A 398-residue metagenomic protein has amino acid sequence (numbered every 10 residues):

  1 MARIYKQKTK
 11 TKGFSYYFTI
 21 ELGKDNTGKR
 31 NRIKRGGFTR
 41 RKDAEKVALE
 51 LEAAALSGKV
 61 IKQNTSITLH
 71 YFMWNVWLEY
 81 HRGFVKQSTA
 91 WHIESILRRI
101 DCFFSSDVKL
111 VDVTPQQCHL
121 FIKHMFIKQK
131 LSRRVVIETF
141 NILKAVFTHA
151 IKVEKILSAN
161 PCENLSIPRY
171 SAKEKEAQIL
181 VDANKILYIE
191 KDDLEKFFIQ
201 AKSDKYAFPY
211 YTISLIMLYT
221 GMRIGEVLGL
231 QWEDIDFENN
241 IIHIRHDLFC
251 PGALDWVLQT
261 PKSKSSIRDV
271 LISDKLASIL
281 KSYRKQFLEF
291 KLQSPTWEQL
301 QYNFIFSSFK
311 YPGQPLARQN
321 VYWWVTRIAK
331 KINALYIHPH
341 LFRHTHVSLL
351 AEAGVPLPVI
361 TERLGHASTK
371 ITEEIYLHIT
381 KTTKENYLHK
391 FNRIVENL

Functional and structural regions predicted by a protein language model:
M1-K10: Short amphipathic beta-strand and strand-loop transition segments with alternating hydrophobic
K10-Y17, L22-D112, Q116, Q286-L300: N-terminal DNA-binding module of tyrosine recombinases/phage integrases
R40, T65, L78-K155, N160 (+3 more regions): N-terminal core-binding DNA-recognition domain of tyrosine site-specific recombinases/integrases
I137-N141, K152, I156-L157, E163-L230 (+3 more regions): Basic, Lys/Arg- and aromatic-enriched nucleic-acid-binding interface segment
N184, N239, G252-A253, V257-I267 (+4 more regions): C-terminal secondary-structure termini that scaffold catalytic or DNA-interacting sites
I199-Y210, V270, Q286-P295, Q301-F304 (+2 more regions): Short, basic (Lys/Arg/His-rich) helix/loop patches that form interaction surfaces in the mid-to-C-terminal regions
G229-I235, T361-A367, L377: A short, basic/aromatic helix-end/turn motif that makes direct DNA contacts
L248, L364-H389: Catalytic-site neighborhood detector that most strongly recognizes the C-terminal catalytic loop/helix of tyrosine
